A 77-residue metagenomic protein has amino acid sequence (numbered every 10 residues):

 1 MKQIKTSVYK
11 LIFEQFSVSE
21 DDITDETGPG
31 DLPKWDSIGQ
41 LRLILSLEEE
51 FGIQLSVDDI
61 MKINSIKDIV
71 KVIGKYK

Functional and structural regions predicted by a protein language model:
M1-D22, G74-Y76: Thiotemplate assembly-line natural product biosynthesis machinery
Q15-K34, E50-K62: Phosphopantetheine carrier-protein modules
G39: Two-component histidine kinase catalytic core, primarily the HATPase_c
L43: Short active-site alpha-helical segment characteristic of glycosyltransferases and processive polysaccharide synthases
V57-Y76: C-terminal structural segments of small proteins and small subunits
